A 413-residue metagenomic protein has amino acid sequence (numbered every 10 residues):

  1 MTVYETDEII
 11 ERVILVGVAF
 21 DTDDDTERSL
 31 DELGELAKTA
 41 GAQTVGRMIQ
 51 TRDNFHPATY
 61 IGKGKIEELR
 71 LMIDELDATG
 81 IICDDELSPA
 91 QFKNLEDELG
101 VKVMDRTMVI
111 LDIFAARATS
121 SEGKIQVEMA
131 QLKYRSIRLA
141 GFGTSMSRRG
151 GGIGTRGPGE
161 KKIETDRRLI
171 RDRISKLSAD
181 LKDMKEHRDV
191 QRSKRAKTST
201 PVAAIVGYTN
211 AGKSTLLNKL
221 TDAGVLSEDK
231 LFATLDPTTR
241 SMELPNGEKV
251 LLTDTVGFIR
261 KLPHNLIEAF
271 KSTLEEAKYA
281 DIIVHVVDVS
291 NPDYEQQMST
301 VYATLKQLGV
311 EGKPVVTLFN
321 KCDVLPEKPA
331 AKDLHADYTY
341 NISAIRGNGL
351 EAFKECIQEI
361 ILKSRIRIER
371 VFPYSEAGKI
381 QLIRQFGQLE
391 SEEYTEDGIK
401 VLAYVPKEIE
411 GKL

Functional and structural regions predicted by a protein language model:
M1-D112: N-terminal accessory targeting/assembly segments
T2-E5, E27-D31, N54-R70, D236-P237 (+2 more regions): Switch II of P-loop NTPase G domains
D7-I10, R148-I267, K271-K278: Conserved G1/Walker A P-loop phosphate-binding module
F20-D24, F55-T59, R117-E122, K161-K162 (+4 more regions): Flexible beta-alpha connector loops of hexameric P-loop NTPases
S29-K38, R70-E75, L87-G100, G247-E248 (+1 more regions): Conserved C-terminal guanine-recognition region of P-loop GTPase G domains, centered on the G4
G100-G151, P158, E311-V316, K321-Y374: Canonical P-loop GTPase G-domain recognition
Q126-M129, K133-S136, A140-G143, E164 (+5 more regions): Alpha-helical coiled-coil heptad-repeat register
S364-L413: NTP-binding/hydrolysis catalytic cores, primarily Walker-type P-loop NTPases
